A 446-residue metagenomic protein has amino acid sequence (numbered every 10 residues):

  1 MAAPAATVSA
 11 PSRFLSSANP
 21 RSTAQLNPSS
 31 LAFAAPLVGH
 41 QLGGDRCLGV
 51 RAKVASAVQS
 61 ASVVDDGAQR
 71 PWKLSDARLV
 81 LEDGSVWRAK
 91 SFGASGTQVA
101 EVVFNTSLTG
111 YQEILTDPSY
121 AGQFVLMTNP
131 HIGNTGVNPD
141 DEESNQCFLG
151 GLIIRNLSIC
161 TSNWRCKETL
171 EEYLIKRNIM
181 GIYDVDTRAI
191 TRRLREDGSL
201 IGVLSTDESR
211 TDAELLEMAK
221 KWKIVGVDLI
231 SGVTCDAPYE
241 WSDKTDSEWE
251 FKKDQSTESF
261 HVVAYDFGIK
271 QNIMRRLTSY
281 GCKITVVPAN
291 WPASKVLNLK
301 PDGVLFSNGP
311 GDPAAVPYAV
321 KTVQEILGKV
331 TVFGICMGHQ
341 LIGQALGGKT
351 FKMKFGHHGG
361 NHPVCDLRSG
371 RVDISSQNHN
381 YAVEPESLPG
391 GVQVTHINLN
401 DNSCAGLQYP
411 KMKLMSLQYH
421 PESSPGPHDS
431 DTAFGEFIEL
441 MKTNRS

Functional and structural regions predicted by a protein language model:
A2-P301, P310-P313, T322, G390 (+1 more regions): RNA-binding accessory domains that recognize and position tRNA/RNA substrates
D76, I230, N361-P363, V394 (+1 more regions): Short, acidic/polar N-cap/turn motifs at the starts of alpha helices
R78-L79, D117, P363-C365, G406: Residue-level detector of beta-strand face positions
E82, Y120, G328, R368 (+2 more regions): Short, ordered coil/turn segments that flank beta-strands lining enzyme active or ligand-binding pockets
S91-F92, N129, F355, Q377 (+2 more regions): Short clusters of small/polar residues that mark proteolytic maturation junctions
M180, H261, T331-F333, K349 (+1 more regions): Proline-centered loop/turn at the N-terminus of a beta-strand
K295-P385, G426-K442: Cysteine-nucleophile active-site neighborhood
G370-K413, Y419, R445: Catalytic beta-strand/loop cores that center a nucleophilic Ser/Cys/Thr and support acyl-enzyme chemistry
